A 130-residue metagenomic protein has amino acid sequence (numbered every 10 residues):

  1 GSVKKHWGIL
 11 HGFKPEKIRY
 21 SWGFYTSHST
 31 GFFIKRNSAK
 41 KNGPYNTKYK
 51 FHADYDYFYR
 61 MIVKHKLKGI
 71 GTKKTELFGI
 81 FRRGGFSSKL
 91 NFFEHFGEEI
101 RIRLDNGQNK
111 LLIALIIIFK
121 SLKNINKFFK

Functional and structural regions predicted by a protein language model:
G1-V3: A short, conserved acidic/glycine-rich loop-to-beta-strand motif that forms the donor nucleotide-sugar/metal
K5-E94: Conserved nucleotide-sugar donor-binding catalytic segment
G23-F32, I102-L104, K110-L115: Short C-terminal domain-edge/linker segments immediately following a structured domain
Y49-Y59, L104, N124-K130: A short, terminal or domain-edge coil/loop segment
Y57-F58, I80, I100, D105 (+2 more regions): A sequence-level detector of short, solvent-exposed, charge-rich linear segments
L77, S88-L112: Catalytic core of nucleotide-sugar-dependent glycosyltransferases
N106-F129: A transmembrane-helix-recognition feature enriched in membrane-embedded lipid enzymes and envelope glyco-/phospholipid
